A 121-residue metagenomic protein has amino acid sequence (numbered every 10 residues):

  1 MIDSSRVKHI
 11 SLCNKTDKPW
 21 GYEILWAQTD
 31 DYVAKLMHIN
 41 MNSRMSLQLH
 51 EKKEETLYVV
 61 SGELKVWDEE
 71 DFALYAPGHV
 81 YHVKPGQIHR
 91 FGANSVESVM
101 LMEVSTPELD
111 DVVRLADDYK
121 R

Functional and structural regions predicted by a protein language model:
I2-K18, R90-R121: Double-stranded beta-helix
S11-L49, K53: A short glycine-rich, His/Asp/Glu-containing loop-to-beta-strand
K35, M45, D71-A73, D111-V113: Short beta-strand segments
R44, T56, E63, I88 (+1 more regions): Structural motif
E51-K65, E69-E70: Glycine- and acidic-residue-biased ligand/ion/polar-headgroup-sensing regions
E69-I88: Short acidic-glycine-tyrosine-enriched beta hairpin
